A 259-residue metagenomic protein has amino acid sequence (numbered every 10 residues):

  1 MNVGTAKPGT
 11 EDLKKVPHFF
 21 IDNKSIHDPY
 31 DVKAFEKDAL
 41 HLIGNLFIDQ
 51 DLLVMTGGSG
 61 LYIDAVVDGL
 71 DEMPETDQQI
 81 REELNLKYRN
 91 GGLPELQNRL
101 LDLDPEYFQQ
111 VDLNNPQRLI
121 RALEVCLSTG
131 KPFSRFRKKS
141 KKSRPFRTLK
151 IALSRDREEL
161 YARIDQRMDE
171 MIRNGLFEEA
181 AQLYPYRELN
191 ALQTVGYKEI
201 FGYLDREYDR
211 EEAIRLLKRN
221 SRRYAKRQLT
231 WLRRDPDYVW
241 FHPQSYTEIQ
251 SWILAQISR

Functional and structural regions predicted by a protein language model:
M1-R259: Phosphate/pyrophosphate-binding catalytic cores of soluble transferases and nucleic-acid-acting enzymes
